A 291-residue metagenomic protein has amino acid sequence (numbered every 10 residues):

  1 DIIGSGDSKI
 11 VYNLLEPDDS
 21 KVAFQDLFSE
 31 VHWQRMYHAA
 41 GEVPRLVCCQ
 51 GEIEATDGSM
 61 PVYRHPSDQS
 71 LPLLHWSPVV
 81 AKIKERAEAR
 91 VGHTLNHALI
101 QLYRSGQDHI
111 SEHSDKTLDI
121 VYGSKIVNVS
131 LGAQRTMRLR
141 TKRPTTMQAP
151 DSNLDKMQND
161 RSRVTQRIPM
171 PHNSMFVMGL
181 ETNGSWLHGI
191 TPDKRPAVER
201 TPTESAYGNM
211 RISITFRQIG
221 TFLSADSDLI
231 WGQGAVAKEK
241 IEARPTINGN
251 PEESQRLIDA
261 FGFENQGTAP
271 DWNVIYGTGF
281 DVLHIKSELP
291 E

Functional and structural regions predicted by a protein language model:
D1-E291: Non-heme Fe(II) oxygenase metal-center motifs and adjacent flexible, charged/small-residue loops
